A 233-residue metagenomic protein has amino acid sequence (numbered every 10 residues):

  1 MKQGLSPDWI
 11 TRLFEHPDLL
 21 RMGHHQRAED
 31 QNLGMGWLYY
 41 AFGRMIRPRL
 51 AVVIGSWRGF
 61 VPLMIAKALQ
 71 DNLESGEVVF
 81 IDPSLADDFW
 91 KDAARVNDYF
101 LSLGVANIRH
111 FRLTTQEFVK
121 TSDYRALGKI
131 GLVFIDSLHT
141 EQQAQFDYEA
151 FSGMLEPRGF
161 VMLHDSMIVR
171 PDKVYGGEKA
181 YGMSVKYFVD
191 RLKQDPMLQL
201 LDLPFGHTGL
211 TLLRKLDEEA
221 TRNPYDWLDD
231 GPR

Functional and structural regions predicted by a protein language model:
M1-K2, D30, A220: Intrinsically disordered, low-complexity regions enriched in Ser/Pro/Gly/Gln/His and often acidic
M1-L19: N-terminal, positively charged/glycine-rich alpha-helical extensions of SAM-dependent methyltransferases
F14-M45: Class I SAM-dependent methyltransferase Rossmann-like catalytic core, especially the SAM/SAH-binding loop
H25, Y40-R233: S-adenosylmethionine/decaboxylated-SAM
